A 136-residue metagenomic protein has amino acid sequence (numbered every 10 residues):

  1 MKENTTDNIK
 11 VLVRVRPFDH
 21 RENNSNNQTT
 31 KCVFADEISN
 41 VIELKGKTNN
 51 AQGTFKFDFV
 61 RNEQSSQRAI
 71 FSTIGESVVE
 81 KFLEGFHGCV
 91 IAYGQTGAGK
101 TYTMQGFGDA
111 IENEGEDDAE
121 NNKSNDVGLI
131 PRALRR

Functional and structural regions predicted by a protein language model:
M1-T29: Intrinsically disordered, low-complexity accessory regions that flank the conserved helicase/ATPase core of eukaryotic
K2-E3, D7, I38-R136: P-loop NTPase motor catalytic core
N23-K47: Short beta-strand/loop segment at the start of cytosolic alpha/beta domains
